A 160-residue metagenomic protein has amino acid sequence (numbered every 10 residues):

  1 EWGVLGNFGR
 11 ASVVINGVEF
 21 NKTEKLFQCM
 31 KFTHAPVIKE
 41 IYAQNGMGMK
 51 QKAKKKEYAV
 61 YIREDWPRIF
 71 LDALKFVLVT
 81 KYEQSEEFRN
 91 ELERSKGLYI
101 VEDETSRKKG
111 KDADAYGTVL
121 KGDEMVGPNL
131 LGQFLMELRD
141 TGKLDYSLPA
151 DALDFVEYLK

Functional and structural regions predicted by a protein language model:
E1-K160: Charged, low-complexity intrinsically disordered segments
